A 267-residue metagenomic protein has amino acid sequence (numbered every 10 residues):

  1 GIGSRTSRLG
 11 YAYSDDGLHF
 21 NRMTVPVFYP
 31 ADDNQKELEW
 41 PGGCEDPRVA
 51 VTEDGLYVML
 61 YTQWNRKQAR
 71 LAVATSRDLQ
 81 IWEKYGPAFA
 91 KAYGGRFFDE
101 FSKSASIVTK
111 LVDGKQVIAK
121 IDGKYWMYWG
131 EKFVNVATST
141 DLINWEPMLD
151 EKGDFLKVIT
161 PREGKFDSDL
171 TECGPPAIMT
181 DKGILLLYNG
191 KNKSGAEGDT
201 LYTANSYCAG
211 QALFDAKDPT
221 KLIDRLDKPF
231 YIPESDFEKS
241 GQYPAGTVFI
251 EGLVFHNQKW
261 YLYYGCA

Functional and structural regions predicted by a protein language model:
G1-G42, A50-D169, I178-Y243, H256-A267: Beta-rich carbohydrate-recognition and catalytic domains
R48, P176, G252: Short, surface-exposed charged micro-motifs
G246-F249: Canonical pleckstrin homology
